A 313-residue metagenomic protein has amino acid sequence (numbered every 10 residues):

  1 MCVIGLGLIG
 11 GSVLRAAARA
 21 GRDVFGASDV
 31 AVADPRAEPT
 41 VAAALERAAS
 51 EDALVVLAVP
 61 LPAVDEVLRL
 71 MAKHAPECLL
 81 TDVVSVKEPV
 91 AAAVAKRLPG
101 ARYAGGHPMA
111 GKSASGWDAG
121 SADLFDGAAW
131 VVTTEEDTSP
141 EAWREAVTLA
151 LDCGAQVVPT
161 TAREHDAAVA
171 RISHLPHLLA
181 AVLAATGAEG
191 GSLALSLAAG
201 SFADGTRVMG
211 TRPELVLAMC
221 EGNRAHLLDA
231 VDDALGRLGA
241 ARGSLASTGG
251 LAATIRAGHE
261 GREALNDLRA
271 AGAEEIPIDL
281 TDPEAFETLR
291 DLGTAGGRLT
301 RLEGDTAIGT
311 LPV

Functional and structural regions predicted by a protein language model:
M1-R47: NAD(P)+-binding Rossmann beta1-loop-alpha1 motif at the extreme N-terminus of oxidoreductases
A44-L79: Rossmann-like NAD(P)-binding element
A58-P60, V84, T134: Glycine-rich, N-terminal phosphate-binding loop of Rossmann-like dinucleotide-binding domains
V67-D118: Rossmann-like NAD(P)(H) cofactor-binding subdomain of soluble oxidoreductases
L124-G210: Internal alpha-helical scaffold of NAD(P)-dependent oxidoreductase catalytic cores
L193-N266: Interdomain hinge/lid region at the active-site interface of Rossmann-like NAD(P)-dependent oxidoreductases
L238, L245-S247, L251-V313: NAD(P)-dependent dehydrogenase/reductase Rossmann-like domain
